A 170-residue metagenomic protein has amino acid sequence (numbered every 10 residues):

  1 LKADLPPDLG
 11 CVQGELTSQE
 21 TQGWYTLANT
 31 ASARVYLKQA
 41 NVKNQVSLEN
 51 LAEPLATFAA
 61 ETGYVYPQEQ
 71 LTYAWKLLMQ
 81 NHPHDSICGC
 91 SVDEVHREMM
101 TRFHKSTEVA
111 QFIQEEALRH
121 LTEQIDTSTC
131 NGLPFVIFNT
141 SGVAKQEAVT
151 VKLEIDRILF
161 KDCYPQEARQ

Functional and structural regions predicted by a protein language model:
L1-T140: Catalytic-domain carbohydrate-binding cleft regions of carbohydrate-active enzymes
S141-R169: Surface-exposed beta-strand/loop patches in extracellular or lumenal glycoproteins
